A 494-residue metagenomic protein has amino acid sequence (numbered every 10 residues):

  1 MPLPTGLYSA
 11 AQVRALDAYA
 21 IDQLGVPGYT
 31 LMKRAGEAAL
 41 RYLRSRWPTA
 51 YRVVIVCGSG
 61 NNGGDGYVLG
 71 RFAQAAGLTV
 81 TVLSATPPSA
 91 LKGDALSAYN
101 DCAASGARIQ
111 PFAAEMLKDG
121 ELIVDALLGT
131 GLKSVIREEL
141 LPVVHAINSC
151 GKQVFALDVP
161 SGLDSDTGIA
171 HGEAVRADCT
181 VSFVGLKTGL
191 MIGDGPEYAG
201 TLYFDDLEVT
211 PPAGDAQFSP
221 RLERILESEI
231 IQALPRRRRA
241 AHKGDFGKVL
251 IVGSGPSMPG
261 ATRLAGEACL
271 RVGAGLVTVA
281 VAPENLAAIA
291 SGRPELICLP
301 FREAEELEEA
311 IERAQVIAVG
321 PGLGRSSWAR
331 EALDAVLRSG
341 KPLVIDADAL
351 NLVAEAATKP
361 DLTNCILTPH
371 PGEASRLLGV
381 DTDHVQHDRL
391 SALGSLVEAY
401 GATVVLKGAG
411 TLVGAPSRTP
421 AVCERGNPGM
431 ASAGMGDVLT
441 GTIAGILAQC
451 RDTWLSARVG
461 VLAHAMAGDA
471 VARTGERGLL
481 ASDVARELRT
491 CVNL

Functional and structural regions predicted by a protein language model:
M1-A85, K92, L190-A347, N351-I366 (+1 more regions): Small-residue (G/A/S/T)-rich helix-start motifs and N-terminal tracts that mark the onset
P88-K92, S105-G106: Tryptophan-rich substrate-binding surfaces of secreted polymer-degrading and adhesive proteins
K92-N100: Core alpha/beta nucleotide-donor-binding catalytic domains of modification enzymes
Y99, L140, V144, A174-A177 (+4 more regions): Amphipathic alpha-helical segments in well-structured domains
G106-D119, F301-E309: Short acidic low-complexity segments
F112, L117-V135, I317-G324, E398 (+1 more regions): Glycine-rich phosphate-binding loop
M116-E121, I147, A174, I311-E312 (+2 more regions): A short, aliphatic-rich alpha-helical micro-motif
E121-L122, L127-P220: Internal gly/pro-rich beta-alpha loop/helix module that stabilizes soluble enzyme cofactors or their anionic handles
